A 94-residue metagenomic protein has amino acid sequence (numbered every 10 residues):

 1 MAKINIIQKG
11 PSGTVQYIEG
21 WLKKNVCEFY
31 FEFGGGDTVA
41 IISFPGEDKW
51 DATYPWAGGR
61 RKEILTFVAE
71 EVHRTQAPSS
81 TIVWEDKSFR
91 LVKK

Functional and structural regions predicted by a protein language model:
M1-G34: Amphipathic, interaction-prone secondary-structure segments
V39-K94: Acidic, low-complexity intrinsically disordered segments
